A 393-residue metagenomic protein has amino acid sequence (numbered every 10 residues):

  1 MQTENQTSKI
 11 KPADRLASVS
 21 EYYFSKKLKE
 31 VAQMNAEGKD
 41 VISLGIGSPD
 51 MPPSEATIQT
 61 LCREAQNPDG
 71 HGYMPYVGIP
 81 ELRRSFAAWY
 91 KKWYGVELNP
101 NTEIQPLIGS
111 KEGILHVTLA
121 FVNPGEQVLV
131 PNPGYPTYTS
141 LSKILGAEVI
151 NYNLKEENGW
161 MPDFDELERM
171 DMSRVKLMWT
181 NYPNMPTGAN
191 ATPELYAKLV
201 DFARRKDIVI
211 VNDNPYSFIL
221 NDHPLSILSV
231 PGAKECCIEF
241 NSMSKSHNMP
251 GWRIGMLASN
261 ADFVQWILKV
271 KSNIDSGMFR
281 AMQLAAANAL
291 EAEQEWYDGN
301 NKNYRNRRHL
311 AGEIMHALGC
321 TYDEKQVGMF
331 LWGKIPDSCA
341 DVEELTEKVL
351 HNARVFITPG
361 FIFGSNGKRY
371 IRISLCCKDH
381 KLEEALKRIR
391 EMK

Functional and structural regions predicted by a protein language model:
Q2, I150, E168, C339 (+2 more regions): PLP-dependent enzyme catalytic core of the Aspartate aminotransferase-like
Q2-G109, H116, L290-A292, K393: N-terminal small-domain helix-loop-helix segment of the aminotransferase-like
E4-N5, G232-R305, H309-L318, M392-K393: Conserved core segment of the aminotransferase class I/II
E37, L145, R205-K206, L318 (+1 more regions): Helix C-cap/helix->beta junction micro-motif
A120-S142: Conserved PLP-anchoring active-site segment centered on the Schiff-base-forming lysine
E126, A147, R205-V209, A233-E235: A short helix->loop->beta-strand "cap" motif at the edges of active sites that frequently abuts
I150, L154-L225: Active-site phosphate-binding strand-loop segment of PLP-dependent enzymes
A287, N303-G312, Y322-K334, G367: Conserved glycine-rich beta-strand-loop-beta hairpin in the small C-terminal domain of fold type I
